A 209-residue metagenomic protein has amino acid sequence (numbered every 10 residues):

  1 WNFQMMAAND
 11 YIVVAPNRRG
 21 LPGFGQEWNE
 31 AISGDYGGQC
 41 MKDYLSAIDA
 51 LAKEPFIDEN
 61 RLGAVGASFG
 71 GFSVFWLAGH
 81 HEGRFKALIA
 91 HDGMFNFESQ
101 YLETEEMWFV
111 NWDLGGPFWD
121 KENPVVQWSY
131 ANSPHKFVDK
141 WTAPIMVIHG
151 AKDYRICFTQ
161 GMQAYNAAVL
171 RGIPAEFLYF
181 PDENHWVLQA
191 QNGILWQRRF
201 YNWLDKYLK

Functional and structural regions predicted by a protein language model:
W1-N9, V13-K209: Active-site-proximal cap/loop segments of hydrolase catalytic domains
